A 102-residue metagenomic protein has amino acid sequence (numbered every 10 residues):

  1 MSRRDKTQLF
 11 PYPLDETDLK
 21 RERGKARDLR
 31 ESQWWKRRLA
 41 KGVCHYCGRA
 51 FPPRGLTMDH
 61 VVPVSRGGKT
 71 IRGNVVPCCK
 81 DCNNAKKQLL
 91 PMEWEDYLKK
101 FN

Functional and structural regions predicted by a protein language model:
S2-Y46: Short, charged surface segments at domain edges that flank catalytic/cofactor-binding sites
R38-K41, P52, G73-V76: Processing junctions and N-termini across compartments
Y46-C47, D81: Short, cysteine/histidine-rich loop/knuckle motifs that typically chelate Zn2+
P53-R54, A85-L89: Short, non-ligating residues that shape and space the ligands of small metal-coordination modules and catalytic
T57-P63: Histidine-centered catalytic micro-motifs used for acid/base chemistry in nuclease and nucleotide-processing active
G67-A85: Short beta-strand-alpha-helix junction that forms the catalytic/metal-binding core of metal-dependent nuclease domains
